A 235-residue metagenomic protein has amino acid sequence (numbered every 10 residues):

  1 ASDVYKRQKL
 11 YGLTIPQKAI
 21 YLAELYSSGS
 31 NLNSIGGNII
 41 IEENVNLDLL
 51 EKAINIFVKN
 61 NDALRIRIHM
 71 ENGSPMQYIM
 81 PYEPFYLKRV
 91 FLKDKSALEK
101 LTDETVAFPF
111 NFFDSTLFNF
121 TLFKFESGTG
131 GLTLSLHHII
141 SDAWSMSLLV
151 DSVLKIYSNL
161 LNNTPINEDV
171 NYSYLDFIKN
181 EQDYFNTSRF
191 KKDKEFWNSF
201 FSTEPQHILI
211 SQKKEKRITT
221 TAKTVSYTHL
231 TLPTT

Functional and structural regions predicted by a protein language model:
A1-Y5, T231-T234: Short, small-residue-biased leader/transition segments that mark boundaries at the very start of proteins
R7-P81, K95-Y184, K192, P205-I210: Acyl-group handoff/entry surfaces in thioester-processing enzymes
Y82-K88: Short, charged/polar, Gly/Pro-enriched secondary-structure boundary elements
Q212-R217: Short, solvent-exposed loop/turn elements at beta->coil junctions and helix N-caps that rim active or binding pockets
I218-V225: Short Lys/Arg-rich basic patches
